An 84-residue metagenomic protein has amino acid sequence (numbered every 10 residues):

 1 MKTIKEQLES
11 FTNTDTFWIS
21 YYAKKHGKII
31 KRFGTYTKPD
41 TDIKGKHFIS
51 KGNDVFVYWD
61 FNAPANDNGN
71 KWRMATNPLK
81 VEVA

Functional and structural regions predicted by a protein language model:
M1-H26, Y36-P39, V81: Short glycine-rich, low-complexity segments
H26-V57, F61-G69: Acidic, low-complexity, intrinsically disordered interaction modules
D40-I43, N68-A84: Structured surface patches comprising rigid loops and adjacent beta-strands/short helices at the edges of well-ordered
